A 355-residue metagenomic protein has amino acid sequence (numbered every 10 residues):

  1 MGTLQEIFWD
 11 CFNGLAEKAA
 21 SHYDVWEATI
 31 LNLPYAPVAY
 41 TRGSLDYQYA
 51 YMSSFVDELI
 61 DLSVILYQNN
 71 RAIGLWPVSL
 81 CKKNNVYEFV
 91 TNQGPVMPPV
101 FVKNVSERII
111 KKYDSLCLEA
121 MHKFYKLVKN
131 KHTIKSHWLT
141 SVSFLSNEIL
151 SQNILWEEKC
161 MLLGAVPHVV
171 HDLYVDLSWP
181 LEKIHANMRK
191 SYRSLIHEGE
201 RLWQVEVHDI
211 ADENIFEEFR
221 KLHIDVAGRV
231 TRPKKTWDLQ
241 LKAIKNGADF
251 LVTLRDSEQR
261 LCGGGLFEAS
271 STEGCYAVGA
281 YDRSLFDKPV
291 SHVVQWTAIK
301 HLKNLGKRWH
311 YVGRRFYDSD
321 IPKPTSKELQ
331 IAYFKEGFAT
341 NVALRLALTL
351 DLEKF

Functional and structural regions predicted by a protein language model:
T3-N85, S146-D287: A conserved beta-strand-loop-helix scaffold within acyl/acetyltransferase catalytic domains
L59-D61, V128-S136, N304-K307: Short, high-confidence coil segments that cap the C-terminus of an alpha-helix and link into the following beta-strand
A72, E119, K123, Q240-K242 (+1 more regions): Aromatic (often tryptophan-rich) hydrophobic motifs at membrane interfaces
S79-P98: Conserved acyl-donor/pantetheine-binding loop and adjacent beta-alpha core of acyl/acetyltransferases and related
G94-K112, S178-W179, G279-K288, F316: A short, internal acetyl-CoA/4′-phosphopantetheine-binding micro-motif in the GNAT/acyltransferase core
V105-S115, N147-L150, Y317-K327: Short, flexible/disordered intra-domain loops and linkers
K112-V170: Non-catalytic accessory segments adjacent to catalytic cores
V175-S178, D351-F355: C-terminal "cap" of GNAT-fold acetyltransferases
